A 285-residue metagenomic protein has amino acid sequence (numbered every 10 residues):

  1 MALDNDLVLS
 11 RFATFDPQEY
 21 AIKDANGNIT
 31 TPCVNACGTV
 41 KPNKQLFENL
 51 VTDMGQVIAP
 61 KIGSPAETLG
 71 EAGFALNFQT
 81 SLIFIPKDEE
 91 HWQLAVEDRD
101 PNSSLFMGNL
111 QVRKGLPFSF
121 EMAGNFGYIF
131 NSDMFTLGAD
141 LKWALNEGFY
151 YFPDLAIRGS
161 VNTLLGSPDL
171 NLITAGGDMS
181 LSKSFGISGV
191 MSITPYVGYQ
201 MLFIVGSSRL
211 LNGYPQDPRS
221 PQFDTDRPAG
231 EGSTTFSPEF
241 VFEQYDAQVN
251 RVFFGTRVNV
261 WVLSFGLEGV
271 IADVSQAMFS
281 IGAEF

Functional and structural regions predicted by a protein language model:
M1-G148: Transmembrane beta-barrel domains of Gram-negative outer membranes and organellar outer membranes
A2-E19, Q244-Q248, F253-F285: Predominantly the C-terminal beta-signal and adjacent terminal strand-loop region of outer-membrane beta-barrel
S64-P65, L110-L116, A139-W143, G177-K183 (+4 more regions): Residues on the lipid-exposed face of transmembrane beta-strands in outer-membrane beta-barrel proteins
G70-A72, S103-G108, D133-L137, N171-G177 (+3 more regions): Residues that define the transmembrane beta-barrel architecture of outer-membrane proteins
T80-F84, F126-S132, W143-L145, G159-L165 (+4 more regions): Transmembrane beta-strands of outer-membrane beta-barrel pores
D88-Q93, D133-D140, S167-L172, G206-Y214 (+1 more regions): Outer-membrane beta-barrel translocator domains and adjoining extracellular loop/strand segments of Gram-negative
S119-M122, G148-P153, G189, I193 (+1 more regions): Repeated loop/turn-to-beta-strand initiation elements of outer-membrane beta-barrel proteins
I157-A229, S237: Outer-membrane beta-barrel translocator/channel fold
